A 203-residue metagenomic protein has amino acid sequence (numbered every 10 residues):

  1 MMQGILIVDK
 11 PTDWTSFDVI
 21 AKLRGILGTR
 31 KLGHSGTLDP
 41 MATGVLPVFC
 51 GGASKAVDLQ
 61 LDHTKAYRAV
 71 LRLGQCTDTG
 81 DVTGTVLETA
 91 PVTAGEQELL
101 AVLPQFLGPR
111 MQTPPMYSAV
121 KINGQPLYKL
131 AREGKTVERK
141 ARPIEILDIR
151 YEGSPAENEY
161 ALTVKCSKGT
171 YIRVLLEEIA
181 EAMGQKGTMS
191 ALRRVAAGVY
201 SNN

Functional and structural regions predicted by a protein language model:
M1-N203: Catalytic/RNA-binding core of pseudouridine synthases
